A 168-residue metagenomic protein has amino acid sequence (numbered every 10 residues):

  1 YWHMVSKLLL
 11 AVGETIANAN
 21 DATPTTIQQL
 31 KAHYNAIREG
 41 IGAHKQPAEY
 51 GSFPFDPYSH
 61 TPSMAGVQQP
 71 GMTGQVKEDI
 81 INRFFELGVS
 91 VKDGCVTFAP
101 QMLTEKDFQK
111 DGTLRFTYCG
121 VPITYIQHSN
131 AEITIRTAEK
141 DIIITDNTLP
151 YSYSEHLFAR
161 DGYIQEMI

Functional and structural regions predicted by a protein language model:
Y1-I168: Acidic, mature catalytic/reactive cores of soluble proteins
